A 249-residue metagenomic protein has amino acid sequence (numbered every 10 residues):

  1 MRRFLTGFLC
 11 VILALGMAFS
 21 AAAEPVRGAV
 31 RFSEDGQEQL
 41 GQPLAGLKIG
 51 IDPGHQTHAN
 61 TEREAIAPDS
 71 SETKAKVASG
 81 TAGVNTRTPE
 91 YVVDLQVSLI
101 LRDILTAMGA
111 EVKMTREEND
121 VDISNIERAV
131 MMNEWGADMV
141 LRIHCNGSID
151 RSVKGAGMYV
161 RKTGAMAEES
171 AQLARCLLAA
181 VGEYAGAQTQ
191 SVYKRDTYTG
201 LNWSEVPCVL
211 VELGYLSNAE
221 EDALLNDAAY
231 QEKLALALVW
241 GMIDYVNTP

Functional and structural regions predicted by a protein language model:
M1-P249: Catalytic-site microenvironment of enzymes that process N-acetyl-hexosamine-containing cell-wall polysaccharides
